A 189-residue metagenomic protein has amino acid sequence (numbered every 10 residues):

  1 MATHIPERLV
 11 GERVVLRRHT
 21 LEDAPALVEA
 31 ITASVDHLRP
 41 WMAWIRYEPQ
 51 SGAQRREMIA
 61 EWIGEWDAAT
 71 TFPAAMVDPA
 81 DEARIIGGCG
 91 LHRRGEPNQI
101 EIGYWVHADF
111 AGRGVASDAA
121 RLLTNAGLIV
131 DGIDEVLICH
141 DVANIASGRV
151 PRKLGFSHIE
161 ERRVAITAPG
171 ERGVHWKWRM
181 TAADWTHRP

Functional and structural regions predicted by a protein language model:
M1-A26, A30-P40, P73-P189: Acyl-donor (CoA/ACP) binding surface of acyl/acetyltransferases
H19, A30, Y47-R55, A68: Generic, well-ordered alpha-helical segments
H37-A60: Conserved GNAT-fold acetyl-CoA-binding loop/helix
Y47, A60-A75: A short helix-loop-beta-strand connector motif used in the catalytic cores of GNAT acetyltransferases and, in some
A53-E65, G88-R94, G155: Short, charged low-complexity intrinsically disordered segments located at boundaries of structured domains
